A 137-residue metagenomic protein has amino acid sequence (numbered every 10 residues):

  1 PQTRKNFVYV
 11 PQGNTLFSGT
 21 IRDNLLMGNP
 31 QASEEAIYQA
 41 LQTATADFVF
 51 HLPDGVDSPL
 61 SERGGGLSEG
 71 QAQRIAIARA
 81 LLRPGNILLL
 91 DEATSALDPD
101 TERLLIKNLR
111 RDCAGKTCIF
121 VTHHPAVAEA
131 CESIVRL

Functional and structural regions predicted by a protein language model:
R22-S61, I106-K107, G115: ABC ATPase nucleotide-binding domain helical subdomain, centered on the C-loop/LSGGQ "ABC signature"
Q71, I77, V121: Hydrophobic anchor residue at the start of the ABC signature
I75, A80-R83: Hydrophobic/aromatic position at a conserved helix-loop-beta junction within ABC-family ATPase nucleotide-binding
L82-N86, G115: A short, proline-enriched helix->beta-strand linker immediately N-terminal to the Walker B motif in ABC-type P-loop
L88-E92: Catalytic Walker B motif of ABC-type/P-loop ATPase nucleotide-binding domains
E102-A114, A126: Helical segment within the ABC ATPase nucleotide-binding domain
K116-T122: Conserved H-loop
